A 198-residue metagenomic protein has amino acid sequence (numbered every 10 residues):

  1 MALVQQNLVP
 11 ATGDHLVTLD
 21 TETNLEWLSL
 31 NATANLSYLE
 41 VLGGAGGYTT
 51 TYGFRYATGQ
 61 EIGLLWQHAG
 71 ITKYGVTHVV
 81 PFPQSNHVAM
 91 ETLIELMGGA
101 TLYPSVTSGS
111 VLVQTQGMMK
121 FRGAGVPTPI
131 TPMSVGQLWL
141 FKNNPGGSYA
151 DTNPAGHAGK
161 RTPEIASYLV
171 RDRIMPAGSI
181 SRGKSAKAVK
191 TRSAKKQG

Functional and structural regions predicted by a protein language model:
M1-G13, A177-R192: Boundary/junction segments of secreted and surface-exposed precursor proteins
M1-R55, I71-V80, E164-A166, V170: Extracellular adhesion/carbohydrate-recognition regions
T33-N35, E61-L64, P176: Solvent-exposed loop/turn segments at secondary-structure junctions within structured extracellular/periplasmic domains
G47, Y103-P104, H157-R161: A general structural signal for short secondary-structure junctions and capping/turn motifs
G59-N143: An exposed tryptophan-centered "aromatic clamp" motif
N143-G156: Low-complexity, intrinsically disordered Gly/Pro/Thr-rich segments
P154-S179: Short, structured beta-strand segments at or near domain termini in extracellular proteins/domains
K195-G198: Short, solvent-exposed mixed-charge patches
